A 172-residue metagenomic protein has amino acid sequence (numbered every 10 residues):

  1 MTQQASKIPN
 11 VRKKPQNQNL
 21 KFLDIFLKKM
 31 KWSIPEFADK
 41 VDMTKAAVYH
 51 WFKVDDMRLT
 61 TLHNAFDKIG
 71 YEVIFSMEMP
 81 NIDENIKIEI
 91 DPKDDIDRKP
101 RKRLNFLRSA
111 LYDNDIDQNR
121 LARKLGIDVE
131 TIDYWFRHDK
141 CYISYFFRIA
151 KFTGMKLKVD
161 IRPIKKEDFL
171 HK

Functional and structural regions predicted by a protein language model:
M1-W32, I86-D115, D160: A short, Lys/Arg-rich alpha-helix, primarily the initiator
F22, S33, R58-T61, D117 (+1 more regions): Residues that mark the N-terminal boundary/hinge immediately upstream of a DNA-recognition element
L27, A38, F66, L111 (+2 more regions): The alpha-helix within a helix-turn-helix
K31-Y49, N114-Y134: Short alpha-helical DNA-recognition segment
V41, I69-Y71, N105-R108, T153: Secretory-pathway ectodomains
F52-K53, F136-R137: DNA major-groove recognition helix of helix-turn-helix
T60-S76, S144-V159: DNA major-groove recognition helix of helix-turn-helix/homeodomain DNA-binding modules
S76-K87, I161-F169: Short amphipathic recognition helices of helix-turn-helix/homeodomain-type DNA-binding modules
